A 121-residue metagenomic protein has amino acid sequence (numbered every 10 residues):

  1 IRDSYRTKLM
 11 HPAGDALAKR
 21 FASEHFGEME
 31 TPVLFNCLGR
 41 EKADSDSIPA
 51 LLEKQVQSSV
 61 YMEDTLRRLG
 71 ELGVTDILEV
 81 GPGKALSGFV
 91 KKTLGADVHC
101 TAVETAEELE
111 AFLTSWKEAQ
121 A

Functional and structural regions predicted by a protein language model:
I1-A121: Acyl-group transfer acyltransferase/transacylase scaffold of fatty acid/polyketide systems
